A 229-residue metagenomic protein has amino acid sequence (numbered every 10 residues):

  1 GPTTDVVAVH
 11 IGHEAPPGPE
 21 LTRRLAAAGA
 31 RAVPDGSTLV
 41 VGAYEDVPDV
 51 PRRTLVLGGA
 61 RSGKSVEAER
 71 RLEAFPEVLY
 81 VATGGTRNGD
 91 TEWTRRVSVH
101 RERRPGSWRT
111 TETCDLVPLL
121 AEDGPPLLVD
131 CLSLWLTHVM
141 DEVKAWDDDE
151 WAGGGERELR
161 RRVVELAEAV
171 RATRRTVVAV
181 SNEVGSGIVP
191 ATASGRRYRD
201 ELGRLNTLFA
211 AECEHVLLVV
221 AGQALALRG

Functional and structural regions predicted by a protein language model:
G1-T3, L72-A74, A169-R174: Short, conserved loop/helix-junction motifs that constitute active-site signature segments in enzyme catalytic cores
G1-V40: Cap/insert and terminal regions of metallo-dependent hydrolase folds
V6-A8, Y80-A82, A179, L218: Structural beta-sheet core signal
P48-T54, G59: Pre-Walker A (Motif I) flank of P-loop NTPase domains
G58-E122: Conserved P-loop
V78, L127, V216-L217: Short, well-ordered beta-strand core segments
S107-E142, A152, E156-R161: Portal/gating segments that form or line small-molecule/metal binding sites
T137-G229: Replace "adjacent to P-loop NTPase cores in ATP/GTP-dependent enzymes" with "adjacent to NTP-binding cores
